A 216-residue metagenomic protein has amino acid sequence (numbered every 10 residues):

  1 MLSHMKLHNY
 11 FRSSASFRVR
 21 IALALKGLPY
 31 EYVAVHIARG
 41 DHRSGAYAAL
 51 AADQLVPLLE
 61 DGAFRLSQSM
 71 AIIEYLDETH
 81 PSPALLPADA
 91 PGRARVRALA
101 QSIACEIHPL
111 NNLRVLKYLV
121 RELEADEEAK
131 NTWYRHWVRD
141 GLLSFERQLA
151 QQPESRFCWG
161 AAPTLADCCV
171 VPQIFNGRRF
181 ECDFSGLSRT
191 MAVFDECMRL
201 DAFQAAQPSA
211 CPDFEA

Functional and structural regions predicted by a protein language model:
M1-K130: GST-like domain detector, emphasizing the conserved glutathione-binding G-site in the N-terminal thioredoxin-like
F17, G40, F194, F214-E215: Generic structural signal for helix capping and beta-alpha/helix-loop junctions
I37-A38, M191, C211: Conserved beta-strand edge residues that scaffold enzyme active sites
D77, Q173-I174, Q207: Active-site-flanking alpha-helical
C105-R199: GST-like fold's C-terminal all-alpha helical module
N112-L113, Q207-A210: Short coil/turn segments at secondary-structure boundaries
V120, C211-A216: Carbohydrate-binding/catalytic loop surfaces
